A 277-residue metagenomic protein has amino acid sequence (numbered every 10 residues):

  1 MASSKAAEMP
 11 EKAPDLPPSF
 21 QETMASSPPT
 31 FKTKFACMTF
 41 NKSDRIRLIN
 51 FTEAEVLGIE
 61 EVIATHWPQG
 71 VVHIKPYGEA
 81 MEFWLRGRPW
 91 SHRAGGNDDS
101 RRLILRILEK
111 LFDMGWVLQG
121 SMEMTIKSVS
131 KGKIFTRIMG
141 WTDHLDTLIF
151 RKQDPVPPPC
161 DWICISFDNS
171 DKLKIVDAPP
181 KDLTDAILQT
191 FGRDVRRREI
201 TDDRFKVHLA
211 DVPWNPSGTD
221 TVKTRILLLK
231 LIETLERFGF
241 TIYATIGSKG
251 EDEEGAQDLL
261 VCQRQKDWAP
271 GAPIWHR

Functional and structural regions predicted by a protein language model:
M1-E79, W84-D113, V117, M122-D185 (+4 more regions): Low-complexity, intrinsically disordered flanking regions
